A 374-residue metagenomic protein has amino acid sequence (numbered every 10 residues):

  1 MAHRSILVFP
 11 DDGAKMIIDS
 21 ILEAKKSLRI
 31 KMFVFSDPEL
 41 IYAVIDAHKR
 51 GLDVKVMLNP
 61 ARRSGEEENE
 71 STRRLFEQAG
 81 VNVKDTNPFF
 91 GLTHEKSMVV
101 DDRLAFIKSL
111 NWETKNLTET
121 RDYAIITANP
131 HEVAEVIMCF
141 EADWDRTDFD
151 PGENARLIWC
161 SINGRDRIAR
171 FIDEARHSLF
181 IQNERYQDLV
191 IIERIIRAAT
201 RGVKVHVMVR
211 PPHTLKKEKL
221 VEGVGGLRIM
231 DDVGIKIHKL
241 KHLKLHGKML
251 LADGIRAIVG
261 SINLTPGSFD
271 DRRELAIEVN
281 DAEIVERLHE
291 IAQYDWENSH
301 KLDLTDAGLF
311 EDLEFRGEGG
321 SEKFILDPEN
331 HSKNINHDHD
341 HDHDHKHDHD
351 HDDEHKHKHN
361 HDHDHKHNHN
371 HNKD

Functional and structural regions predicted by a protein language model:
M1-I18, D37-F106, L110, T114-G152 (+5 more regions): PLD/PLD-like phosphodiesterase catalytic module centered on the HKD motif
S20-I21, F171-I172: Structural alpha-helical scaffold elements that stabilize or flank donor/cofactor-binding regions in carbohydrate
A24, A175: An anion/phosphate-binding loop that grips the pyrophosphate of nucleotide cofactors and donors
L28: Active-site metal-binding motif and surrounding structural segment of the metallo-beta-lactamase
K31-V34: Pepsin/retropepsin-fold aspartyl endopeptidases
N154-R156: A charged, amphipathic alpha-helical module
